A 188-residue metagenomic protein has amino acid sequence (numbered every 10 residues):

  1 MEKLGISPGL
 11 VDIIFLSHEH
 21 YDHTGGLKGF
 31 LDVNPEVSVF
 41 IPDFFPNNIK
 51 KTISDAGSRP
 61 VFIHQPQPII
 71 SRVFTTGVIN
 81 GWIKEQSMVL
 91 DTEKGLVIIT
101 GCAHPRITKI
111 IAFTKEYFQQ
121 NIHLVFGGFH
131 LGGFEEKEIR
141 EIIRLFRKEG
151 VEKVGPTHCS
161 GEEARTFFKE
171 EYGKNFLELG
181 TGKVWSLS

Functional and structural regions predicted by a protein language model:
M1, H18, R72, G101 (+1 more regions): Divalent metal-coordination and catalytic microenvironments
E2-F40, F118-L124, R144-R147: Active-site metal-binding motif and surrounding structural segment of the metallo-beta-lactamase
E2-L4, E85-T100, N121: Conserved beta-strand hairpin/beta-sheet module of binuclear metal-dependent hydrolase folds, prominently
L4, P35, D55-A56, G150 (+1 more regions): Short, structured coil segments at secondary-structure junctions
I14-L16, F40, V97-T100, K153-P156: Short catalytic-loop micro-motif centered on adjacent basic/acidic residues
I41-Q86, T92-E93, L177-S188: Metallo-beta-lactamase
I79-G81, T100-I107: Conserved mixed alpha/beta catalytic, RNA-binding, or beta-rich assembly cores of soluble enzyme, regulatory
L96, H104-T181: Cap/insert and terminal regions of metallo-dependent hydrolase folds
